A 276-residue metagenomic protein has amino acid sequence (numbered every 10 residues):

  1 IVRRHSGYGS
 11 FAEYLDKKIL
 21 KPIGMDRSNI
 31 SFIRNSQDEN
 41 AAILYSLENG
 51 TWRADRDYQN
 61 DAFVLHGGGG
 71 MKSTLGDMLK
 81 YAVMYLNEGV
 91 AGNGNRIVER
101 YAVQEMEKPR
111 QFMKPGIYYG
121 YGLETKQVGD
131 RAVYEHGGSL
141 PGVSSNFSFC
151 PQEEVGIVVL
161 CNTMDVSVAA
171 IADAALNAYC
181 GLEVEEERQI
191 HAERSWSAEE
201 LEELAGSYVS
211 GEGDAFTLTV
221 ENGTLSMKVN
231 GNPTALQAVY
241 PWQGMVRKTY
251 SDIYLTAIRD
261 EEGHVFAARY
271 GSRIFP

Functional and structural regions predicted by a protein language model:
I1-P141, S145-N146: Short, surface-exposed loop or secondary-structure junction motifs that flank catalytic or metal-binding residues
Q59-D61, P151-V155, E185: Short acidic (Asp/Glu) and glycine-rich catalytic loops that position anionic groups and cofactors
M71-L75, D165, A198: Short, solvent-exposed loop/helix junctions and linker helices that flank or host conserved functional motifs
L123, V155-G156, C180: Solvent-exposed loop/linker segments at secondary-structure transitions that flank or connect catalytic domains
Q127, R131, A169-P276: Peripheral terminal and inter-domain segments
E135, N146-T163, V265-R269: Short, well-ordered beta-strand elements
G137, C161-M164, G213, E221: Histidine- and/or cysteine-centered catalytic micro-motif in compact active-site loops
P141, V158-L160, V166, A170-D173: Extracytoplasmic and endomembrane cell-envelope/extracellular-matrix remodeling and assembly machinery
